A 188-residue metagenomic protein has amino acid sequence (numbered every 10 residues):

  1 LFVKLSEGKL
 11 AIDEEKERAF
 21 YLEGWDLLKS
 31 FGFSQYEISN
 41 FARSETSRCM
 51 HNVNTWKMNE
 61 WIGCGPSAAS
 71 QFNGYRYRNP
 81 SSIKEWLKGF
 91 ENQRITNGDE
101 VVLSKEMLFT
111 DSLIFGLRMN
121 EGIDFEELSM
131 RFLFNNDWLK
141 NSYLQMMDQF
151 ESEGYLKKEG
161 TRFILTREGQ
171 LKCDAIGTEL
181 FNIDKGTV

Functional and structural regions predicted by a protein language model:
L1-D137, T187: C-terminal scaffold of the Radical SAM
L27, Q149, E153, E179: Solvent-exposed, charged/polar functional surfaces in cytosolic regulatory/catalytic domains
N135-E151: Short amphipathic alpha-helical interaction segments
E151-T161: A short, conserved structural fragment
R162-T166: Minor-groove-contacting beta-hairpin "wing" of winged helix-turn-helix DNA-binding domains
E168-V188: Short, amphipathic alpha-helical interaction segments positioned at domain boundaries
